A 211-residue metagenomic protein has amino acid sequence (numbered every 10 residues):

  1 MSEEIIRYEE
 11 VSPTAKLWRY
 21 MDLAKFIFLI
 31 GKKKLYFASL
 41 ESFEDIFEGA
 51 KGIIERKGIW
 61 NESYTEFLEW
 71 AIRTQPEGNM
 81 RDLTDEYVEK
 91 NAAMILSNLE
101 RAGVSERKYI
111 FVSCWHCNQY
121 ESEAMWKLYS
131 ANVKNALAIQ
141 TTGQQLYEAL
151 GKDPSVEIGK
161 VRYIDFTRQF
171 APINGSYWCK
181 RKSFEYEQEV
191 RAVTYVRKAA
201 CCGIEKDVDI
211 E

Functional and structural regions predicted by a protein language model:
M1-E211: Partner-binding and oligomerization surfaces adjacent to conserved cores of proteins that assemble macromolecular
